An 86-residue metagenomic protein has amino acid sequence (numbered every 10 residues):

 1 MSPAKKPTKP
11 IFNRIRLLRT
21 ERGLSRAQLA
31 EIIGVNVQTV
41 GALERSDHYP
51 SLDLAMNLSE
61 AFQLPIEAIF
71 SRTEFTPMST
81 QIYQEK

Functional and structural regions predicted by a protein language model:
S2, E60, F70-K86: Short, charged recognition helix plus adjacent turn of helix-turn-helix-like nucleic-acid-binding domains
S2-K9: Short, Lys/Arg-enriched anionic-surface-contact patches
K9, T20-E21, H48-Y49: Short amphipathic helical patch at the helix-1/turn junction of helix-turn-helix
N13-Q28, I32, N57, Y83-E85: Short basic helix-loop element that most often maps to the first helix and adjoining turn of HTH DNA-binding modules
L18, I32-I33, L43, R72: Residues in the recognition helix of alpha-helical DNA-binding motifs
G34-Y49: Recognition helix of helix-turn-helix/homeodomain-like DNA-binding domains that insert into the DNA major groove
D53-A68: DNA major-groove recognition helix of helix-turn-helix/homeodomain DNA-binding modules
